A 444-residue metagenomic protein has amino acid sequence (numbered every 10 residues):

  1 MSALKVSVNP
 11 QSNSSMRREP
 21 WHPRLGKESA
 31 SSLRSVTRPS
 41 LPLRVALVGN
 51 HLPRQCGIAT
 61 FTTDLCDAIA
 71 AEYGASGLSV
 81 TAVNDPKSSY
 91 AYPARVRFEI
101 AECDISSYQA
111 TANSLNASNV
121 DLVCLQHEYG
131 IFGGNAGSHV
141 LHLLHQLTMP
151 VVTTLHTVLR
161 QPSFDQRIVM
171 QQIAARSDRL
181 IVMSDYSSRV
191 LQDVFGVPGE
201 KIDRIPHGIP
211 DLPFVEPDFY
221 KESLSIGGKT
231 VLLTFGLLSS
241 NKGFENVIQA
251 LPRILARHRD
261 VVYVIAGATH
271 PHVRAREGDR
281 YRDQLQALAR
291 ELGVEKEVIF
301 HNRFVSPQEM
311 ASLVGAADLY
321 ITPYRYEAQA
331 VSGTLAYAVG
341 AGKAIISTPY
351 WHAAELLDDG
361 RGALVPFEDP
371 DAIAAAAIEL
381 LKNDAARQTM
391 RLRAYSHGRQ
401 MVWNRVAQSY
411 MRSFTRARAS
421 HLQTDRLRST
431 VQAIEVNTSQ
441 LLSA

Functional and structural regions predicted by a protein language model:
L47, I226-K242, I248-L251, V264: Conserved donor-binding/catalytic core segment of Leloir-type glycosyltransferases
Y186, G208, T269: Carbohydrate-associated surface elements
F214-I226, V231, L427: A short helix/loop element that forms part of the nucleotide-sugar donor recognition site in Leloir-type
R276-F304, Q308: Nucleotide-activated donor-binding/catalytic signature segment of Leloir-type glycosyltransferases, i.e., the conserved
L319, V339-G340, A344-T348: Short hydrophobic beta-strand element within catalytic cores of glycosyltransferases and related nucleotide-activated
G340, P349-L364: Short acidic/histidine- and often glycine-rich active-site loop of Leloir-type glycosyltransferases that engages
D359, A363-P370, E379-A385: Conserved acidic donor-binding segment of nucleotide-sugar-dependent glycosyltransferases
A372, E379, A386-Q400, R412: A short, well-ordered alpha-helix in the C-terminal region of glycosyltransferases
